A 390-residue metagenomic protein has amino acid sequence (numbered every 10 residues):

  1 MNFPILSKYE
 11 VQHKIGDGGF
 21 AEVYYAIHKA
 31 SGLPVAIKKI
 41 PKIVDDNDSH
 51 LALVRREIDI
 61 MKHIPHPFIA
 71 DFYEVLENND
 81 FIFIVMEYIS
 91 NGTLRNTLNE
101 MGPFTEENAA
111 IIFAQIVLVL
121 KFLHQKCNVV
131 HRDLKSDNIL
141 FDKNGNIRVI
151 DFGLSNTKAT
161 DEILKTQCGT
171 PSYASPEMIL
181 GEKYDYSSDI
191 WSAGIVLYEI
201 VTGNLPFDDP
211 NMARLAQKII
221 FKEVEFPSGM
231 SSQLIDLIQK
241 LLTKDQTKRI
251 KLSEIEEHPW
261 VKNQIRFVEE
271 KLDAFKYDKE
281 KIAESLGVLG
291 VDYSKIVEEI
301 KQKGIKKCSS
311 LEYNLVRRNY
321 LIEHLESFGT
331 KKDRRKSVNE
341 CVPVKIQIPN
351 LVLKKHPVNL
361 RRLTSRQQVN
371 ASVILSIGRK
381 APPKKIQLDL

Functional and structural regions predicted by a protein language model:
E22: Conserved N-lobe ATP-binding subsite of Hanks-type protein kinase domains, especially the beta3 VAIK lysine
P34, K39-I64: Conserved N-lobe beta3->alphaC-helix segment of eukaryotic protein kinase catalytic domains
E74-V75: A short, aromatic-enriched beta-strand patch in the conserved N-lobe beta-sheet of the protein kinase catalytic domain
D80-T93, T97: Conserved short submotifs of the Hanks-type protein kinase catalytic core that shape the nucleotide-binding pocket
I112-F113: Activation segment signature within eukaryotic-like protein kinase domains
D189: Conserved catalytic-loop aspartate of Hanks-type protein kinases
